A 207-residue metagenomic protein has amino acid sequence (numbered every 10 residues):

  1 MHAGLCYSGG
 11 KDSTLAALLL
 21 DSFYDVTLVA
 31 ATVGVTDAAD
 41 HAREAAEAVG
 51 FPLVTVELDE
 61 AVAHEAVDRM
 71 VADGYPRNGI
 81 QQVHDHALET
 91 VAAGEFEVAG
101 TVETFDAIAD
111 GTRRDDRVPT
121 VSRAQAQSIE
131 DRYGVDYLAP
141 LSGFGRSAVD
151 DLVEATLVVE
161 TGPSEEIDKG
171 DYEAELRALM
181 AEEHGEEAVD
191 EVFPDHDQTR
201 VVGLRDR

Functional and structural regions predicted by a protein language model:
M1-Y24, V29-R207: Nucleotide-activated chemistry modules centered on ATP-dependent adenylation/adenylyltransferase
